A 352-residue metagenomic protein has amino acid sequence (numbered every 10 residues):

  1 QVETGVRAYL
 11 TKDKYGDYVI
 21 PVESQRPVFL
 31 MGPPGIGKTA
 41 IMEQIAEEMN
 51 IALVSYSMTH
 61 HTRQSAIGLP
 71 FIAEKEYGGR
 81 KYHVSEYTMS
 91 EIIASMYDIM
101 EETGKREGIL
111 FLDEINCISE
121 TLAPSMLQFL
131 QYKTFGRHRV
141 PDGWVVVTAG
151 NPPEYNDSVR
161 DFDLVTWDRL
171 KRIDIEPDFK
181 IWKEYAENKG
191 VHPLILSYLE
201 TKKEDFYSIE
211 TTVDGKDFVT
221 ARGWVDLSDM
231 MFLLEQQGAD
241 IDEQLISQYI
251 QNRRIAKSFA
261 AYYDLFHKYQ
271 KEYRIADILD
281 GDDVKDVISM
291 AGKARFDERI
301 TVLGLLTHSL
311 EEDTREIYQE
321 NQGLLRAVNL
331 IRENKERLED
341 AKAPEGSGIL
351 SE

Functional and structural regions predicted by a protein language model:
Q1-T201: AAA+ P-loop NTPase catalytic core and its hallmark functional loops
A123-P124, M230, G346: Alpha-helical transmembrane segments and their juxtamembrane interfaces
N188-L338: Alpha-helical lid/collar subdomain of P-loop NTPases
A343: Conserved catalytic/coupling modules of large nucleotide/cofactor-utilizing molecular machines
